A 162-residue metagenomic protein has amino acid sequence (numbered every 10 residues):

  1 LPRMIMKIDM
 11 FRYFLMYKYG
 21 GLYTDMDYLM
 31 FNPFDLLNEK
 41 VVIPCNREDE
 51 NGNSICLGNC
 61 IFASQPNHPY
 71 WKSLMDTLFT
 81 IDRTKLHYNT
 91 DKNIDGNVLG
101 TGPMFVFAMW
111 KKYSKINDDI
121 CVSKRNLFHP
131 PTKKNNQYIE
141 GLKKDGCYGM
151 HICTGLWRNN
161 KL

Functional and structural regions predicted by a protein language model:
L1-I8, T24-L162: Glycosyltransferase-associated regions of secretory-pathway enzymes, highlighting luminal stem/catalytic domains
D9-G21: Small-residue hinge/turn detector
